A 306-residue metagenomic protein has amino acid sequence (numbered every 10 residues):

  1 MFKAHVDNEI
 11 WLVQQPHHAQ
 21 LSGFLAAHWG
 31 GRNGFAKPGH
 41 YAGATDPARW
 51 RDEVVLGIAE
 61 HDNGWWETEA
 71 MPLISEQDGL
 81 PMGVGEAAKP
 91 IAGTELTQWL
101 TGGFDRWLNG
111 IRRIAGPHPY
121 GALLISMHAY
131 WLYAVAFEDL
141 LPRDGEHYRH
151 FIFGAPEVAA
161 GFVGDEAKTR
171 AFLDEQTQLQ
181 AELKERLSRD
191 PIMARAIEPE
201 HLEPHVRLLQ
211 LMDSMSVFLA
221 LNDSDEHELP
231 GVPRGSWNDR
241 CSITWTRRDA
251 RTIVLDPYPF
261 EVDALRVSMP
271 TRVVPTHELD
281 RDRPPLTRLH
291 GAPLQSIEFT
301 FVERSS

Functional and structural regions predicted by a protein language model:
M1-S306: Metal-dependent phosphohydrolase cores
